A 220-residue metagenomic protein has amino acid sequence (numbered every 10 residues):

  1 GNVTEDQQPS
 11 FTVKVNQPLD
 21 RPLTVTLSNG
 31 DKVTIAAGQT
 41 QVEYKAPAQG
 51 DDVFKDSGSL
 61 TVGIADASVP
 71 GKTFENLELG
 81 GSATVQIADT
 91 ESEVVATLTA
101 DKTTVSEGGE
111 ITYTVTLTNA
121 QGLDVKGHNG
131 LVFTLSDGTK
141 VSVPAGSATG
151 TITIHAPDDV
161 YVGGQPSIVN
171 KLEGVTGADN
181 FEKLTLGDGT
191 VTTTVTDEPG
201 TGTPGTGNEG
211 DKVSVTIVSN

Functional and structural regions predicted by a protein language model:
G1-Q7, T103-G109, T206-E209, N220: Short, solvent-exposed loop/linker segments at the N-terminal edge of repeated beta-sheet extracellular domains
Q8-S10, D20-T24, S82, E93-V95 (+4 more regions): Exposed beta-strand and adjacent loop surfaces of beta-rich binding modules that mediate intermolecular recognition
S10-N16, T112-A120: Short edge beta-strand/loop segments characteristic of extracellular beta-sandwich folds
R21-L27, Q41-G71, Y113-V115, G127-T134 (+1 more regions): Contiguous beta-strand segments of beta-sheet-rich domains
S28-G30, L98-K102, D137-G138, I217-N220: Surface-exposed, proline-enriched loop/turn segments that connect beta strands in immunoglobulin-like
D31-V33, T40-A46, A83, T139-V141 (+2 more regions): Short strand-edge motifs at loop-to-beta-strand transitions and within beta-strands of extracellular beta-rich domains
D66-E93, V169, E173-K212: Terminal edge beta-strands and adjacent linker/stalk segments of extracellular immunoglobulin-superfamily beta-sandwich
